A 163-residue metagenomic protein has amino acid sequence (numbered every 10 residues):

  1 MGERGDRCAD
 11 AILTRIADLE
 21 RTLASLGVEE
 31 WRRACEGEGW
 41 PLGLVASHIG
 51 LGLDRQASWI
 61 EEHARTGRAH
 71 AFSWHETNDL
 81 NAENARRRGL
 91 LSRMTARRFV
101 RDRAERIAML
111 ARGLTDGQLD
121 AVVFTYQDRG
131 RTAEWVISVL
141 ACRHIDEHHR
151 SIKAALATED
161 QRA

Functional and structural regions predicted by a protein language model:
M1-G5, A85-L90, G130-E134: A short, mixed-charge helix-start or loop-turn motif at secondary-structure junctions
M1-V28, L51-E61, L140-R143: Alpha-helical bundle segments that constitute or directly flank the non-heme di-iron/ferroxidase center
E3, R7-D10, T66-A69, M94 (+1 more regions): Solvent-exposed interaction patches of small proteins and small membrane subunits
D6-L13, A46, G50, M94-R97 (+3 more regions): Short amphipathic alpha-helical segments with heptad-repeat character
L23-E38, R101: An N-terminal domain-start capping segment
R32-D79, L119-A163: Short, contiguous alpha-helical
D79-A121: Acidic/histidine-rich alpha-helical segments that form the ligand environment of transition-metal centers
